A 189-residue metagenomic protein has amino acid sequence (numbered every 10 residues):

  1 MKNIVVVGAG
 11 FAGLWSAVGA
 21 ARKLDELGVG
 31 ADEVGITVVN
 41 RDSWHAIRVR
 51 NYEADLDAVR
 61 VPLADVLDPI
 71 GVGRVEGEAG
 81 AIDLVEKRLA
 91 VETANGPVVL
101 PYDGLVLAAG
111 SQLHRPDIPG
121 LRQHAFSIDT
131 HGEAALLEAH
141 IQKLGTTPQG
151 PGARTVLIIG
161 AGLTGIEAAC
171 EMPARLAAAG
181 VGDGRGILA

Functional and structural regions predicted by a protein language model:
M1-E76, L157, L163-A189: Beta1-alpha1 glycine-rich phosphate/pyrophosphate-binding loop at the start of Rossmann-like nucleotide-binding domains
V72-T155: FAD-binding core/adjacent interface of flavoenzyme oxidoreductases
